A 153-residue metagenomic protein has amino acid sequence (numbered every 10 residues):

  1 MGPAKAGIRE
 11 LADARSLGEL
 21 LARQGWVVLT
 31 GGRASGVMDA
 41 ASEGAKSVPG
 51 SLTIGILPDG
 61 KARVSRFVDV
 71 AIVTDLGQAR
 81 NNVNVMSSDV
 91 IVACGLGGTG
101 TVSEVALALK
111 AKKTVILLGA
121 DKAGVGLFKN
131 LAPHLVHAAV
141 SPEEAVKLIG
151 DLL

Functional and structural regions predicted by a protein language model:
M1-E10, E19, R23-Q24: Generic N-terminal amphipathic, Lys/Arg-enriched alpha-helix
A12, E19, G32-A111, L117 (+1 more regions): Acidic/glycine-enriched connector segments
V28-L29: Structural signal for interior beta-strand "rungs" in well-ordered beta-sheet cores of soluble enzyme domains
A71-D75, H134-L148: Short acidic-hydrophobic, aromatic-tinged amphipathic segments that line or gate anion-handling sites
K122-A138: Catalytic binding pocket for nucleotide-activated donors in carbohydrate/polymer assembly enzymes
I149-L153: Short, hydrophobic alpha-helical segments
